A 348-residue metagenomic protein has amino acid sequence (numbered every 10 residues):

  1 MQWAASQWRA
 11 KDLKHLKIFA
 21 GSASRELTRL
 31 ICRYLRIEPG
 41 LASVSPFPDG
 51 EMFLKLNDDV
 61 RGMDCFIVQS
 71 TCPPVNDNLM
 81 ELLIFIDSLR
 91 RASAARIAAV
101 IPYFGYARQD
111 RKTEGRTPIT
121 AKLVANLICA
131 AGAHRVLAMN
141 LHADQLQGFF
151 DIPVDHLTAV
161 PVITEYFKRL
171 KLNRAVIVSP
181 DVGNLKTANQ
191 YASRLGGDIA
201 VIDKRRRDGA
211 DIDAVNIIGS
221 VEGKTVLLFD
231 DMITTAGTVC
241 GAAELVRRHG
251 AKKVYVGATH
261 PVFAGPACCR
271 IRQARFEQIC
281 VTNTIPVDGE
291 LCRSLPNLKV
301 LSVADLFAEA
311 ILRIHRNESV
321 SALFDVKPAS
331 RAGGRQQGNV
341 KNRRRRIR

Functional and structural regions predicted by a protein language model:
M1-R348: PRPP-associated nucleotide enzymes
